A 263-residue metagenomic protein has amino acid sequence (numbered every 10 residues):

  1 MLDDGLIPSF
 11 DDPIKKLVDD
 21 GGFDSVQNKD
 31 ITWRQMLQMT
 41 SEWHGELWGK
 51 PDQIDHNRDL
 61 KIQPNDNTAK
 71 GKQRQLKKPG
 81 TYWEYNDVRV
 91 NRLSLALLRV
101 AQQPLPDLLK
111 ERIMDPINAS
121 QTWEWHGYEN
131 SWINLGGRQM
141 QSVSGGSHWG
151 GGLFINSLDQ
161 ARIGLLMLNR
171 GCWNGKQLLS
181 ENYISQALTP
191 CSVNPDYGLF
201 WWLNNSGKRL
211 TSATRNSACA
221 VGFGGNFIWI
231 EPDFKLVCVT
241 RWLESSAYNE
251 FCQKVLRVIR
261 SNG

Functional and structural regions predicted by a protein language model:
M1-D11, M36, L93-L97, Q160-I163 (+2 more regions): Active-site SXXK
D4-W43, R99-H148: Active-site helix/loop module of the DD-peptidase/beta-lactamase fold, centered on the serine-lysine SxxK catalytic
S25-Q27, K77-Y85, G145-F154, A220-G224 (+1 more regions): Solvent-exposed loop and edge beta-strand segments that line ligand/cofactor-binding and catalytic clefts
Q35-Q38, Q121-E124, F154, R162 (+3 more regions): Structural recognition of the beta-strand scaffold that forms the well-ordered cores of secreted hydrolase catalytic
L47-N130, G151: Catalytic-site signature segments of enzymes, centered on catalytic residues
P116-L188: Active-site-proximal binding-pocket segments
S131-S147, G151, S185-V237: Active-site Gly/Thr loop motif
C219-G263: Structured C-terminal helix/loop/strand segments within mature extracytoplasmic catalytic/sensor domains
